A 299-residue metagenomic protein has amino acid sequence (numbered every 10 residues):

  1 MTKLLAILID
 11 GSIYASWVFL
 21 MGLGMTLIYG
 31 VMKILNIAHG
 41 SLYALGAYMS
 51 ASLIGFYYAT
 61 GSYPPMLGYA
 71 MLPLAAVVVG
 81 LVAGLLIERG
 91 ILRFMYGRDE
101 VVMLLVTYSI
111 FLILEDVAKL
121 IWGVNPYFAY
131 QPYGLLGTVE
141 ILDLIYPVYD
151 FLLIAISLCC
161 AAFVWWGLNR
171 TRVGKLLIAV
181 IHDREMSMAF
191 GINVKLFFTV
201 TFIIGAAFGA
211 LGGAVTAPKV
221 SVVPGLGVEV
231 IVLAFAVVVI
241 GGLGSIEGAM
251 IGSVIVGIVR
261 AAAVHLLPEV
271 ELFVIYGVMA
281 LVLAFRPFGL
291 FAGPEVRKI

Functional and structural regions predicted by a protein language model:
L4-G55, L86, G90-R98, V102 (+1 more regions): Single transmembrane alpha-helix segments in multi-pass membrane proteins
K33-I37, Q131, D143, I178 (+1 more regions): Glycine-rich phosphate-binding loops of nucleotide-dependent enzymes
A38-S41, A70, V102, R172 (+4 more regions): Residues that define the loop-to-transmembrane-helix transition and helix capping in multi-pass membrane transporters
A47-S52, A76-A83, Y108-A118, I156-W165 (+4 more regions): Hydrophobic core segments of alpha-helical transmembrane domains in multi-pass membrane transport and ion-translocation
T60-I110, V117, I251-V256, R286-P287: Alpha-helical transmembrane segments within multi-pass membrane transporters and channels
S62-P65, Y69-V77, T199-G209, G213-M279 (+1 more regions): Transmembrane alpha-helical segments in multi-pass inner-membrane proteins
F94-M95, E100-R170, F197, A262 (+3 more regions): Transmembrane helix-bundle core of multi-pass membrane transporters and related energy-transducing complexes
I145-V223, I246-I251: Helix-loop-helix "hairpin" substructures at the membrane interface of multi-pass membrane proteins
